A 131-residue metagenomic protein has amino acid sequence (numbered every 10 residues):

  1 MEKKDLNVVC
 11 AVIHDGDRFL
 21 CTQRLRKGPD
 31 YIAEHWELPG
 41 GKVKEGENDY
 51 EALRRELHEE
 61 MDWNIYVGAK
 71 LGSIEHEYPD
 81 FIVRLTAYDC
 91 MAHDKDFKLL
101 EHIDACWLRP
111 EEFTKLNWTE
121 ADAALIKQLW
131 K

Functional and structural regions predicted by a protein language model:
M1-L20, K42: Conserved N-terminal beta-strand and adjoining loop/helix that marks the start of the Nudix/MutT-like hydrolase domain
E2-D5, I32-H35, P79-R84, L99: A generic structural micro-feature
K3, A11-V12, K27-P29, E75 (+1 more regions): Short secondary-structure boundary/capping segments
D15, N64-Y66, I74-D96, C106: Active-site-adjacent beta-strand/loop module that shapes the phosphate/pyrophosphate-binding cleft
R18-E59: Conserved Nudix-box catalytic region and its N-terminal flanking loop in Nudix hydrolases and closely related
D89, K98-L129: NUDIX/MutT-family hydrolases
